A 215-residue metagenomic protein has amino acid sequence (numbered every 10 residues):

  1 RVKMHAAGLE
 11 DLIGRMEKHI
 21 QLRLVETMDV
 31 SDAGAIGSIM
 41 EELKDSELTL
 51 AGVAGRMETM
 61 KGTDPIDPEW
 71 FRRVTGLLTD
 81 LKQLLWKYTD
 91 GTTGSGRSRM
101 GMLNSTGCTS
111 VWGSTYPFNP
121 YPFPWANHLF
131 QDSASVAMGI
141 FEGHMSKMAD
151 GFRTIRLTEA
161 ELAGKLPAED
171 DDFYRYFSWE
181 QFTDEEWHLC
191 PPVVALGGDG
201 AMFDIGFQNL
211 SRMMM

Functional and structural regions predicted by a protein language model:
R1-M215: Cofactor-binding active-site loop characterized by glycine-rich and histidine/acidic residues
